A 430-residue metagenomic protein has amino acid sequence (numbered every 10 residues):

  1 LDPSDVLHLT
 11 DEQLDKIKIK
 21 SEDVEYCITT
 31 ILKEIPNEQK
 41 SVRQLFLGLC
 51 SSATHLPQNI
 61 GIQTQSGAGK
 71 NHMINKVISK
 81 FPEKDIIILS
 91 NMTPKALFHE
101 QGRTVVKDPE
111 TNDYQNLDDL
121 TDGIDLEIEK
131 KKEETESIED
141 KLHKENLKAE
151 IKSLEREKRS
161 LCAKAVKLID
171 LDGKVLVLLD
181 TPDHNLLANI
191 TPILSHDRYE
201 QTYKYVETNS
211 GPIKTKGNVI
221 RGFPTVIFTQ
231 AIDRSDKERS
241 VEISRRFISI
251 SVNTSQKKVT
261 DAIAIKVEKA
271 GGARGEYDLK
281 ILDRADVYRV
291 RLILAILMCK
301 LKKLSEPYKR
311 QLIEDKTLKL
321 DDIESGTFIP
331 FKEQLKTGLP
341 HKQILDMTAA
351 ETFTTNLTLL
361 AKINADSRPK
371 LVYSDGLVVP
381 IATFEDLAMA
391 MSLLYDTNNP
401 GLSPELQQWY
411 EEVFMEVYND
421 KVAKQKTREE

Functional and structural regions predicted by a protein language model:
D2-Q39: Charged, amphipathic alpha-helical linker segments immediately N-terminal to NTP-binding catalytic cores
T10-L14, Y26-L32, N59-T64, G173-L176 (+3 more regions): Short hinge/gating elements
I31-L32, L49-A53, Y418-V422: Structural motif corresponding to the C-terminal cap of alpha-helices
L32-V42, K342-A350: Structural motif
P36, R43, G48-D261, E268-L279: Conserved ASCE/P-loop NTPase catalytic core
K40-A53, T352-K362: Short, hydrophobic/amphipathic alpha-helical patches that form generic packing surfaces within helical domains
K216-P224, A231-N419: Phosphate-sensing "switch" segment of ASCE/P-loop ATPases
D420-E430: Short acidic, hydrophobic short linear motifs in intrinsically disordered regions
